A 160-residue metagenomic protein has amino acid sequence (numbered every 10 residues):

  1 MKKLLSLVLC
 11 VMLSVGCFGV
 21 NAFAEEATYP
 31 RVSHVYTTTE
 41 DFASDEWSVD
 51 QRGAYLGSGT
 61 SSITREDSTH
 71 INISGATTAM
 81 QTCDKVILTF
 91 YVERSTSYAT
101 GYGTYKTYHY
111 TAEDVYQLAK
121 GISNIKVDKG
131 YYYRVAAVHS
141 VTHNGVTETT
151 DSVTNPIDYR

Functional and structural regions predicted by a protein language model:
M1-T64: N-terminal prepro-regions of secreted/extracellular proteins
R52-V92: Short, surface-exposed binding/anchoring microloops in extracellular/periplasmic proteins
G59, I73, L88-F90, G121 (+2 more regions): Hydrophobic residues positioned within well-ordered beta-strands of beta-sheet architectures
R65-T69, S95-Y98, K126-Y133: A short, structured loop/turn motif at beta-sheet edges
F90, G101-V115: Solvent-exposed serine/threonine-rich low-complexity stretches and specific carbohydrate-binding patches
Y91-S97, S140: Predominantly extracellular/luminal cell-surface or secreted proteins
H109-N144: Short, solvent-exposed, Trp/other aromatic-anchored flexible loops in extracytoplasmic proteins
N144-R160: Short beta-strand elements
